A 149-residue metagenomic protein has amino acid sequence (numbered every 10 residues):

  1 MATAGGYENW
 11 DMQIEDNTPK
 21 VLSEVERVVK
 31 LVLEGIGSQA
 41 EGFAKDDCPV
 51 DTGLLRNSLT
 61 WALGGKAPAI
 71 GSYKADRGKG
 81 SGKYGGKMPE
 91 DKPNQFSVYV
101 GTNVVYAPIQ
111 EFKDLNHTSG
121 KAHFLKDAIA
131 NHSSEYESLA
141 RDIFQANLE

Functional and structural regions predicted by a protein language model:
M1-E149: Short, Lys/Arg-rich flexible segments
